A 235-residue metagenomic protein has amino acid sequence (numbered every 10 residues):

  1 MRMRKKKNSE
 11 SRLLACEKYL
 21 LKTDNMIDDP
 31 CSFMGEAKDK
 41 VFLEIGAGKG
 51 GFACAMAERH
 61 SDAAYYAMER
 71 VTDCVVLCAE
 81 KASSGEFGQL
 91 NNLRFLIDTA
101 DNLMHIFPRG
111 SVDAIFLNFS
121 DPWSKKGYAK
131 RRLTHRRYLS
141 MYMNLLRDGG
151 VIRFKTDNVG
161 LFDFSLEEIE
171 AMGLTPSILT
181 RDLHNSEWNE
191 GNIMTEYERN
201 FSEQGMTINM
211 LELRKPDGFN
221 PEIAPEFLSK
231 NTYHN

Functional and structural regions predicted by a protein language model:
M1-K40, P176-N235: SAM/dcSAM-binding transferase cores
E44: Class I SAM-dependent methyltransferase core
G50-C54: Glycine-rich SAM-binding Motif I of class I
V71: Conserved SAM/SAH-binding beta-strand->alpha-helix loop
C78: Conserved SAM-binding loop
A82-R109: S-adenosyl-L-methionine
T134-D148: A short glycine-rich, Lys/Arg-flanked "PGG" loop and its adjoining helix->strand segment in the class I
G149-T156: Conserved beta-strand signature within the Rossmann-like core of class I S-adenosyl-L-methionine
